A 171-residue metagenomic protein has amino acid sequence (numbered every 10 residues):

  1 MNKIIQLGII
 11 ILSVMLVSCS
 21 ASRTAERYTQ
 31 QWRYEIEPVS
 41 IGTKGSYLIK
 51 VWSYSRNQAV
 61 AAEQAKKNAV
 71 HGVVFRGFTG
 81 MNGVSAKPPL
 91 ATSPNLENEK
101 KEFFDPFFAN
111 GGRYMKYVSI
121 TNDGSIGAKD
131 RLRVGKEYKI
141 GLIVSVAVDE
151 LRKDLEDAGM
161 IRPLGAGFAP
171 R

Functional and structural regions predicted by a protein language model:
M1-G8: Bacterial N-terminal signal peptides that target proteins for export
G8-M15: Bacterial N-terminal signal peptides
C19-R171: Domain-level marker for long, solvent-exposed, non-transmembrane regions
